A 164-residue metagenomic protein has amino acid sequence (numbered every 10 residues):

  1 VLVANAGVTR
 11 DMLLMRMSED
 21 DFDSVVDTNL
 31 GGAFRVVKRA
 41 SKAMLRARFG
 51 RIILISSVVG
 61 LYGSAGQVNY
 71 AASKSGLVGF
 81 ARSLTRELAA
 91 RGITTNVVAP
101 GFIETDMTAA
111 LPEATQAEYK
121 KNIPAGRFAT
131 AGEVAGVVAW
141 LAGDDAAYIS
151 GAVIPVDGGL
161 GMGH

Functional and structural regions predicted by a protein language model:
M12-M15, Y62-V68, A90-R91, G126 (+1 more regions): Active-site loop immediately N-terminal to the catalytic Tyr-X3-Lys motif of short-chain dehydrogenase/reductase
L13-L14, D21-V26, T108, Y119: Substrate-binding pocket helix/loop in short-chain dehydrogenase/reductase
V37, S73, A81: Active-site helix of classical SDR
K42, R86-A90, A147: Alpha-helical segment proximal to the catalytic Tyr-Lys
S57: Residue(s) in the substrate-gating loop at a strand-loop-helix junction that position the organic substrate next
Y62, A139, S150-H164: Short C-terminal tail/terminal secondary-structure segment of NAD(P)H-dependent dehydrogenase/reductase domains
I123-V134: A conserved structural motif in NAD(P)-dependent oxidoreductases
